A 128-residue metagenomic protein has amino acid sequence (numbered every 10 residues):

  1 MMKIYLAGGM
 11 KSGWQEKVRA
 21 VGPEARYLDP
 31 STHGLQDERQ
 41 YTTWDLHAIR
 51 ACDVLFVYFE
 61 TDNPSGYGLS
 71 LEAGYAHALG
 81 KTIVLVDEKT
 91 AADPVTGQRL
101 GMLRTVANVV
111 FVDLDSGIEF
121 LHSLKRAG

Functional and structural regions predicted by a protein language model:
M1-G128: Conserved catalytic or regulatory cores that recognize and/or transform ribose-phosphate-containing ligands
